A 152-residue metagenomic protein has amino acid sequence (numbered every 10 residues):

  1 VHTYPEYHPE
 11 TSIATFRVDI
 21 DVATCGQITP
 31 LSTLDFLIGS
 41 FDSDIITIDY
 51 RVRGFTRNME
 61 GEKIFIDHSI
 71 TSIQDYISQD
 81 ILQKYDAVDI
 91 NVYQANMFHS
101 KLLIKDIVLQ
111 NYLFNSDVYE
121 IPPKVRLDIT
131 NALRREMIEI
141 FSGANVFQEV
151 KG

Functional and structural regions predicted by a protein language model:
T3-G152: Polybasic/polar functional segments that serve as interface/processing modules
